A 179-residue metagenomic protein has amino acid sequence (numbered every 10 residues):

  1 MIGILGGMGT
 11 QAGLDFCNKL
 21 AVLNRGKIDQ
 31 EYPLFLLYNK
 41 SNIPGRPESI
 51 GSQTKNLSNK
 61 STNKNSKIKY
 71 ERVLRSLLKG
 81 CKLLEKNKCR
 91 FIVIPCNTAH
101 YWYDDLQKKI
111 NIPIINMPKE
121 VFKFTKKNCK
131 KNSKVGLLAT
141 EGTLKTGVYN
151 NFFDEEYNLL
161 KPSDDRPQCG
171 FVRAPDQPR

Functional and structural regions predicted by a protein language model:
M1-R179: Non-catalytic structural scaffold of enzyme domains
